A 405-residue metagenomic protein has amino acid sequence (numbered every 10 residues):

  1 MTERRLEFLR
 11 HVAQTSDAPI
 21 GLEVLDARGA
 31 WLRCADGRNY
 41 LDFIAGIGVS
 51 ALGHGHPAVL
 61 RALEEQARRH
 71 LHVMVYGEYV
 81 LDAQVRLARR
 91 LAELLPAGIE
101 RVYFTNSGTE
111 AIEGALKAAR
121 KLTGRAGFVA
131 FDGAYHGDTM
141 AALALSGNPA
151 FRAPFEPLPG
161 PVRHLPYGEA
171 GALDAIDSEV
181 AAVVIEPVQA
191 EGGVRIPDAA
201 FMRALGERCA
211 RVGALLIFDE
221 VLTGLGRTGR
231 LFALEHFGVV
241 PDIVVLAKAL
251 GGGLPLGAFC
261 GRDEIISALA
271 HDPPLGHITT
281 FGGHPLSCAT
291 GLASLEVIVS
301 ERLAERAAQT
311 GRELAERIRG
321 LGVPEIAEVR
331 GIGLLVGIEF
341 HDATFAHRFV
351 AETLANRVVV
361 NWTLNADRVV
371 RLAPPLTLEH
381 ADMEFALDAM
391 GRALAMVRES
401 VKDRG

Functional and structural regions predicted by a protein language model:
M1-G405: Conserved N-terminal phosphate-binding loop of PLP-dependent enzymes in the Aspartate aminotransferase
